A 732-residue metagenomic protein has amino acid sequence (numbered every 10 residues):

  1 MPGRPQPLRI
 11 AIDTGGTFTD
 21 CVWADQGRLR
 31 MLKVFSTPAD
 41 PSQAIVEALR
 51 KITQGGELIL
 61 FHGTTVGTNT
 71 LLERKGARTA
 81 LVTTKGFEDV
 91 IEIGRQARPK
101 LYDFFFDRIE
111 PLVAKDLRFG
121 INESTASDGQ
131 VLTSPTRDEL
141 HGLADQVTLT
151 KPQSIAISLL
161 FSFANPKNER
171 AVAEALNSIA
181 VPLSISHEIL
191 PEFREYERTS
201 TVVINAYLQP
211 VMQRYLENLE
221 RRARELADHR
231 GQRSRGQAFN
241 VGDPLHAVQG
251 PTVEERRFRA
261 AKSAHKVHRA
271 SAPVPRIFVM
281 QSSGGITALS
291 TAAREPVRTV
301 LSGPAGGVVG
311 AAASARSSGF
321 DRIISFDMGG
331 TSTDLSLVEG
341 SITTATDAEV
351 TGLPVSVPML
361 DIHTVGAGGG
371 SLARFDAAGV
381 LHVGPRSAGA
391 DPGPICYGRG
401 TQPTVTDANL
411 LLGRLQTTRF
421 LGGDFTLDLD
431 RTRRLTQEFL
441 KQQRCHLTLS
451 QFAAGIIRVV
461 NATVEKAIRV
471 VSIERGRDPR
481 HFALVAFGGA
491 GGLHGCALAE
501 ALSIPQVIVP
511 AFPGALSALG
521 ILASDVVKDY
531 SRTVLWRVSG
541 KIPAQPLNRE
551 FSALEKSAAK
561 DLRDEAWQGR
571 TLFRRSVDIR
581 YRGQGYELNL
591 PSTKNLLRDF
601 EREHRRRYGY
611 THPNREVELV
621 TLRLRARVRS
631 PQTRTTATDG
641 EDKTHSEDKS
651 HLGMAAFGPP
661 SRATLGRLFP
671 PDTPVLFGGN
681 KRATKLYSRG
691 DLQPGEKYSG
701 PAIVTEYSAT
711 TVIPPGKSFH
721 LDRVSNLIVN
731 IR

Functional and structural regions predicted by a protein language model:
M1-A80, A126, T133-A156, P166-S186 (+12 more regions): N-terminal glycine/serine-rich phosphate-binding loop of ATP-dependent small-molecule kinases, especially carbohydrate
M1-P5, T53-Q54, R224-R276, T636-P671: Intrinsic disorder/low-complexity segments
A11, D20, M31, F35-P38 (+10 more regions): Conserved phosphate-binding loops in N-terminal lobes of ATP-dependent enzymes of the actin/Hsp70/sugar-kinase
T14, D138, G142, Q146 (+12 more regions): C-terminal, non-catalytic interaction/recognition modules in large multi-subunit enzymes and RNPs
C21, L32-T37, A80-G86, D107-R108 (+2 more regions): Glycine-rich phosphate-binding loop of actin/hexokinase-like ATP-binding domains
V22-K33, G56-A97, S154, S158-E169 (+5 more regions): Short beta-strand-loop/turn "lid" adjacent to the catalytic site in phosphate-handling enzymes
A24-R28, K75, K85, S283 (+7 more regions): Short acidic-glycine loop/turn motifs at beta-strand connectors
S158-V202, A206, E616-L619, R623-D639 (+1 more regions): Terminal amphipathic helices with adjacent charged low-complexity linkers/tails
